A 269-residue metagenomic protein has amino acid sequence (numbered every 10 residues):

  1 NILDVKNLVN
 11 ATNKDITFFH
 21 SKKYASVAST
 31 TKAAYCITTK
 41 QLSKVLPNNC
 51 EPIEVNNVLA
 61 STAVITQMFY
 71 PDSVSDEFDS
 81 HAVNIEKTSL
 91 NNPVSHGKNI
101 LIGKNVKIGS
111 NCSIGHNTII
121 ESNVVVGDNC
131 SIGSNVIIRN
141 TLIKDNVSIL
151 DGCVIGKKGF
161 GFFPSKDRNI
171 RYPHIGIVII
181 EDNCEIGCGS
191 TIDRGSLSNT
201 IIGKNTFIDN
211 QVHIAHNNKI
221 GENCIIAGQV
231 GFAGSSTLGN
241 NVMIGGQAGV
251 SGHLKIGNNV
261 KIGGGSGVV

Functional and structural regions predicted by a protein language model:
N1-E86, N146, G152-C153, K157-R171 (+1 more regions): Terminal amphipathic alpha-helical/low-complexity segments used for targeting or macromolecular assembly
F18, V83-V269: Structural signal for interior beta-strand "rungs" in well-ordered beta-sheet cores of soluble enzyme domains
